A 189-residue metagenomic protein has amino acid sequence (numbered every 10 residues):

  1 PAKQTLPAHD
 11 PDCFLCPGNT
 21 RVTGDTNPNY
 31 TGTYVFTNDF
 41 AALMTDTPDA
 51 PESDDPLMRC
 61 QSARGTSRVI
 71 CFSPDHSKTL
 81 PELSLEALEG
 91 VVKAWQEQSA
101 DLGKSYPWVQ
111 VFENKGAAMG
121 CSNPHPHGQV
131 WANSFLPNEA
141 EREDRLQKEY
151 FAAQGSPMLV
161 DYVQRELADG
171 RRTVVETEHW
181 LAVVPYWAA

Functional and structural regions predicted by a protein language model:
P1-H125, W131-A189: Active-site microenvironments that recognize anionic phosphate/pyrophosphate groups
